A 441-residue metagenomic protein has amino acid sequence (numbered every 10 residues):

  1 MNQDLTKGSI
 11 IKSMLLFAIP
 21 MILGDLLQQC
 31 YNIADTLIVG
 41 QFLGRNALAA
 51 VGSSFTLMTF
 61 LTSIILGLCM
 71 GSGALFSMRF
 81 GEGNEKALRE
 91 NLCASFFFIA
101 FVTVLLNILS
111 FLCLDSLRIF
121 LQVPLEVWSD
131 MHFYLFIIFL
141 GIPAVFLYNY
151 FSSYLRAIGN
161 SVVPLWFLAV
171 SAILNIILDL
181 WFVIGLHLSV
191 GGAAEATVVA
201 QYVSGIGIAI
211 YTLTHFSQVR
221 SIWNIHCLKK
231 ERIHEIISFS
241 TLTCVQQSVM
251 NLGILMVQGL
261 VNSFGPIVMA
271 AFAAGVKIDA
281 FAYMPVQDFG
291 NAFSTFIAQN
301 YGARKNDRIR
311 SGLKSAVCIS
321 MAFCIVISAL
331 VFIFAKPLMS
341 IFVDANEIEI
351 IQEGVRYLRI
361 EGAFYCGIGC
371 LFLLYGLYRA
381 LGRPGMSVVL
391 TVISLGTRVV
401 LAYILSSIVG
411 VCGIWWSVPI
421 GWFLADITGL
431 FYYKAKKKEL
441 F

Functional and structural regions predicted by a protein language model:
M1-A18, F76-G141, G185-T241, I297-F364 (+1 more regions): Short alpha-helical transmembrane segments in multi-pass integral membrane proteins
K7, I11-C30, A34, L57-I64 (+7 more regions): Residue-level signal for short hydrophobic patches within transmembrane helices of multi-pass membrane transporters
L16-D35, I137, S171, A200-S204 (+3 more regions): Transmembrane helical elements of multi-pass membrane transporters/channels
M21, D25, L37, A74 (+16 more regions): Transmembrane alpha-helix boundary and packing residues in multipass membrane permease domains and related
C30-A49, R118-L125, W181-L188, S248-K277 (+5 more regions): Helix-terminus/linker motif at the lipid-water interface of multi-pass membrane proteins
L48-I108, V145-P164, A271-A335, I368-G382 (+1 more regions): Small-residue-rich hydrophobic transmembrane alpha-helices
F60-S63, N175-D179, G205-A209, F281-M284 (+3 more regions): Hydrophobic transmembrane alpha-helices of multi-pass small-molecule transporters
C69, I137-R156, P164-A172, A193-I208 (+4 more regions): Short runs within selected transmembrane alpha-helices of multi-pass transporters and secretion channels
